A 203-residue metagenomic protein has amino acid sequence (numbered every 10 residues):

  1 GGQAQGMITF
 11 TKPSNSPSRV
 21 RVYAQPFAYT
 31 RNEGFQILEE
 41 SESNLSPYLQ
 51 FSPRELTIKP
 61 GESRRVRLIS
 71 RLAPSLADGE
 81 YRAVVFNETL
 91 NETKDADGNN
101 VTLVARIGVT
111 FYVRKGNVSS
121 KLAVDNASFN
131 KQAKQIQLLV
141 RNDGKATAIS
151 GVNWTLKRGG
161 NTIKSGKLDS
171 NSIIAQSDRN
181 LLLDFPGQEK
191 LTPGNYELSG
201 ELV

Functional and structural regions predicted by a protein language model:
G1-M7, R64-V66, A77-V84, Q132-I136: Short, solvent-exposed loop/turn segments enriched in Ser/Thr/Gly
G1-N15, P53-E55, K121-Q135: Beta-sheet-dominated interaction scaffolds and their linkers
A4-G6, L56-I69, Q176-D184: Short Pro-Gly-centered flexible turn/kink motifs
M7-T11, I69, Q135-D143, D184: Short edge beta-strand/loop segments characteristic of extracellular beta-sandwich folds
P13-S16, A28, L38, P74 (+3 more regions): Short, acidic/polar linear motifs in exposed loop/turn regions
S14-L68, G151-W154, R158-N161: Surface-exposed binding patches on compact interaction domains or structured appendages
R21-A28, R71-Y112, E189-V203: Terminal connector regions
S52-I58, K167-I173, P186-Q188: Beta-strand-rich interaction surfaces with strong enrichment in secreted/lumenal proteins
